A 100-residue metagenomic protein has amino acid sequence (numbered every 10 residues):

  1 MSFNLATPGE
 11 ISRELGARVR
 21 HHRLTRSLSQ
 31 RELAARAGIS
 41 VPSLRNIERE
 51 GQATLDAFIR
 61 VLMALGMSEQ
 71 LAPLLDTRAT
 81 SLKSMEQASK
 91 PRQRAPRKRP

Functional and structural regions predicted by a protein language model:
M1-T25: A short, Lys/Arg-rich alpha-helix, primarily the initiator
A17-E32, R92-R99: Short basic helix-loop element that most often maps to the first helix and adjoining turn of HTH DNA-binding modules
V19, Q30, V41, L55-F58: Helix-turn-helix DNA-binding elements, focusing on the entry/boundary residues of the two helices that contact DNA
S27-R45: Short alpha-helical DNA-recognition segment
G51-M63: Short, basic-rich loop-to-helix N-cap that marks the start of a DNA-contacting helix
A72-P100: Short, charged recognition helix plus adjacent turn of helix-turn-helix-like nucleic-acid-binding domains
